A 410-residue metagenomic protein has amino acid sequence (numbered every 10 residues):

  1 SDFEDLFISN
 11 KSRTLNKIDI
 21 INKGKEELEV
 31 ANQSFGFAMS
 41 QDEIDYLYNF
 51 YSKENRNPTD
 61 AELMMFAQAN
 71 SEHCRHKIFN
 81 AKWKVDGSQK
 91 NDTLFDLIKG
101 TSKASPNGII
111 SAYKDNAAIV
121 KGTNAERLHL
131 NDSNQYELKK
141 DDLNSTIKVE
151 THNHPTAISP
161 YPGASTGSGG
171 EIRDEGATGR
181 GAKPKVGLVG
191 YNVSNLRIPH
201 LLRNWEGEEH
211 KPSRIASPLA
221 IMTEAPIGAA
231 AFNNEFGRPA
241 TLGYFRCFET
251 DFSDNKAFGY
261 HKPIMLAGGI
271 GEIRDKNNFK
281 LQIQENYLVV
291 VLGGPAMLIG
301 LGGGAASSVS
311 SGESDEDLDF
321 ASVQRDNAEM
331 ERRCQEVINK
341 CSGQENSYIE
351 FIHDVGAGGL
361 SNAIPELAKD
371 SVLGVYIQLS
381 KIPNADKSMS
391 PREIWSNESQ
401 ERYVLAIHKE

Functional and structural regions predicted by a protein language model:
S1-G312, E316-E331, V337-N346, G356-A357 (+4 more regions): Core nucleic-acid recognition elements
E350-H353, V404: Short catalytic-loop micro-motif centered on adjacent basic/acidic residues
L360: An N-terminally biased module of ancient metal coordination in phosphate/nucleic-acid-related enzymes
A368, V372-S380: A short, contiguous, amphipathic alpha-helix enriched in charged residues
L379-R392: Short amphipathic beta-strand starts and helix->beta connectors
S390-E401: Short, flexible, solvent-exposed loop/turn segments with mixed acidic/basic and small polar residues
E410: Contiguous mid-protein beta-loop-alpha structural module that forms a pocket-lining wall or clamp of enzyme active
